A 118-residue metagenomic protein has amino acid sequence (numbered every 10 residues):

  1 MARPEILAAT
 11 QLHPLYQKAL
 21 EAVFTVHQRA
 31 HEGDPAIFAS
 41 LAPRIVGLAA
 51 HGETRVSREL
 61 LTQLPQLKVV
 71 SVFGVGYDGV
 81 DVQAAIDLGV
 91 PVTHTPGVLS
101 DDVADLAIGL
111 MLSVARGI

Functional and structural regions predicted by a protein language model:
M1-I45: N-terminal glycine-/charge-rich "phosphate-binding" loop or analogous flexible N-terminal tail
V46-I118: Phosphate/diphosphate ligand-binding glycine-rich loop within oxidoreductases
